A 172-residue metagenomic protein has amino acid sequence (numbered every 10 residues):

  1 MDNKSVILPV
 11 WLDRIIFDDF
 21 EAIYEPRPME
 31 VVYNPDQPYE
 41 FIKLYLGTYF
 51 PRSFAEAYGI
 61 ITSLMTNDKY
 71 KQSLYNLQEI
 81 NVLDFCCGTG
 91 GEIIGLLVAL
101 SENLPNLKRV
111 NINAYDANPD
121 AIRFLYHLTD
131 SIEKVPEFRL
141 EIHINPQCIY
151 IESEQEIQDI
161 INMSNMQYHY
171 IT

Functional and structural regions predicted by a protein language model:
M1-P28: N-terminal auxiliary segments of SAM/dcSAM-dependent transferases
Y33-Q72: Class I SAM-dependent methyltransferase Rossmann-like catalytic core, especially the SAM/SAH-binding loop
L46-I61, G88-I93, A117-F124, S153: Phosphate/oxyanion-binding active-site loops and adjacent basic polyanion-contact surfaces
E79-G88: Conserved class I S-adenosyl-L-methionine
T89-N106: Conserved SAM-binding loop of SAM-dependent methyltransferases across substrates and taxa, primarily the Class I
N103-R139: Class I SAM-dependent methyltransferase SAM/SAH-binding core
F124-S164: S-adenosyl-L-methionine
Q167-T172: A short SAM/SAH-binding and catalytic strip from SAM-dependent methyltransferases
